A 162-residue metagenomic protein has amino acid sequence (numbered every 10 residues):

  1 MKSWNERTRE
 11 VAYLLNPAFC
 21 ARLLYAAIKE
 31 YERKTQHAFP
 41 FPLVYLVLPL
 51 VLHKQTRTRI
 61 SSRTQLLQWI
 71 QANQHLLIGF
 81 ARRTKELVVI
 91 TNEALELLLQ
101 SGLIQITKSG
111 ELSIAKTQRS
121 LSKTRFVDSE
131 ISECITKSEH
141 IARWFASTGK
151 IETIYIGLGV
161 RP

Functional and structural regions predicted by a protein language model:
S3-V51: Long, hydrophobic N-terminal alpha-helical segment
A27-Y31, L50-K54, L98, F145-T148 (+1 more regions): Generic structural signal for hydrophobic core residues of well-folded globular domains
A38-Q71: A glycine-rich, hydrophobic loop/mini-helix early in the fold
I70-T91: Helix-adjacent hinge/juxtasegments
N92-I104: Basic amphipathic alpha-helical segments that dock to polyanions
T107-K108: Beta-hairpin "wing" of winged helix-turn-helix
E111-K116: Minor-groove-contacting beta-hairpin "wing" of winged helix-turn-helix DNA-binding domains
K123-P162: Glycine-rich, aromatic-bearing surface loops/beta-hairpins
